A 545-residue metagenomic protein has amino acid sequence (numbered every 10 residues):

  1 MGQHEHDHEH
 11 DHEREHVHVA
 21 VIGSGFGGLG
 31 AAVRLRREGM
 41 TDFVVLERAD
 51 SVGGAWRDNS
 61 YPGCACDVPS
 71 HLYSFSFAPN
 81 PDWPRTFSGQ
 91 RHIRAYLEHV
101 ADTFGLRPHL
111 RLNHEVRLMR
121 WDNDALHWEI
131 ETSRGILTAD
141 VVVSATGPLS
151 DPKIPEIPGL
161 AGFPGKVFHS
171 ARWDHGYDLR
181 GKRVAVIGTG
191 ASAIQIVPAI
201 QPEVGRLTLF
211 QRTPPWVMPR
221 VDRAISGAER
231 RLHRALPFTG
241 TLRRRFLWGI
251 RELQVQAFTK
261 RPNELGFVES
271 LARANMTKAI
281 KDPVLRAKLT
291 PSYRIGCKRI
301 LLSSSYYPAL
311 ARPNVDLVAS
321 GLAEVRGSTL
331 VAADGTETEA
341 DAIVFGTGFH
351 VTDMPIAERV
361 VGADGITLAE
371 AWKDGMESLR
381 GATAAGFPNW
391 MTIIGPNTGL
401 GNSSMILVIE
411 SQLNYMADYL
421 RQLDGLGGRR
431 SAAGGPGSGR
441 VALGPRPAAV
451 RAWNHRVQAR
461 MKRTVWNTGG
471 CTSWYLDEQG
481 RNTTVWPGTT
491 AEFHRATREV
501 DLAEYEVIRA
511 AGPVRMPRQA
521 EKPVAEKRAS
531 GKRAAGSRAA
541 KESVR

Functional and structural regions predicted by a protein language model:
R14-H16, A20-I22, F26, G30-S51 (+6 more regions): Rossmann-like dinucleotide-binding core of oxidoreductases
V17-V21, F26-R107, Q211-R212, K278-V284: Beta1-alpha1 glycine-rich phosphate/pyrophosphate-binding loop at the start of Rossmann-like nucleotide-binding domains
N80-H99, K260-G266, R294-S305: Short beta-strand to alpha-helix junction loop
R85-L149: Feature captures the FAD/FMN-dependent oxidoreductase FAD-binding
H92-L110, R299-G321: Helical element adjacent to the flavin cofactor pocket in flavoenzyme catalytic cores
L112-L126, D316-T329, A333: A conserved short coil-to-beta-strand element within the FAD-binding core of flavoproteins
A342, G346-L420: Glycine/threonine-rich phosphate-binding loop and adjacent beta-strand/alpha-helix elements that clamp
I406-E410, N414-P523, E542-R545: C-terminal active-site-capping segments
